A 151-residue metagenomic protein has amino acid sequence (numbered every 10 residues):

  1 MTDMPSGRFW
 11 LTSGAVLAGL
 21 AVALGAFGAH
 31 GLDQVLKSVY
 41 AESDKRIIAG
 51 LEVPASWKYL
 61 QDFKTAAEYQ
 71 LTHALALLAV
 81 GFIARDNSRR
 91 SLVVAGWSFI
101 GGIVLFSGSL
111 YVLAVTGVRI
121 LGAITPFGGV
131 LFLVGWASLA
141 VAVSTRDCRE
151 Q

Functional and structural regions predicted by a protein language model:
M1-Q151: Polytopic transmembrane helical bundles with strong interfacial aromatic enrichment
